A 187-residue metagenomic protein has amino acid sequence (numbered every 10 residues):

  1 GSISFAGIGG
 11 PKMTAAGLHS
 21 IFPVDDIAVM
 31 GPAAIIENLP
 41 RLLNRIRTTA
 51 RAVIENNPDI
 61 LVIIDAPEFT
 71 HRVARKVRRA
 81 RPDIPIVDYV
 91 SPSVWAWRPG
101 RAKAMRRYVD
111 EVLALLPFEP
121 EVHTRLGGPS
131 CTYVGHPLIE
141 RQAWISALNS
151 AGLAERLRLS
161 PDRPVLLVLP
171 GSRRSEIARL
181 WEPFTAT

Functional and structural regions predicted by a protein language model:
G1-E155, L169-I177: Active-site and donor-binding regions of nucleotide-sugar-utilizing enzymes
S160-L167: Charged active-site motifs of nucleotide-sugar-dependent glycosyltransferases
R179-T187: Short hydrophobic signal-anchor/transmembrane segments that target glycosyltransferases and glycosylation machinery
